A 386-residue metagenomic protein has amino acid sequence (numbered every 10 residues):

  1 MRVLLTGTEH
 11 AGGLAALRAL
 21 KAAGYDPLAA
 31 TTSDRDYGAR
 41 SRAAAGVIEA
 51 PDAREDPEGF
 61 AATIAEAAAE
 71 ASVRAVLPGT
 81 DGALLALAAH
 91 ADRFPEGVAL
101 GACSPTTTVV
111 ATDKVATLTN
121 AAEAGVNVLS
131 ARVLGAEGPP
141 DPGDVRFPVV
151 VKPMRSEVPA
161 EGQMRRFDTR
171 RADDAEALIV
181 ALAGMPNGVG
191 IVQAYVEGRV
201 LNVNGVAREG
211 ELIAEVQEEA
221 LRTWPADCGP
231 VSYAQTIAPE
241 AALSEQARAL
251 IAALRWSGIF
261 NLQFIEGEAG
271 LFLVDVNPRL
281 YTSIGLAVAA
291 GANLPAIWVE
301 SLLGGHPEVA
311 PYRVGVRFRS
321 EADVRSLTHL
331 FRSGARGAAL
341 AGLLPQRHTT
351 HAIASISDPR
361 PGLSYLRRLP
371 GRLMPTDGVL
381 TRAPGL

Functional and structural regions predicted by a protein language model:
M1-C103, P140-D141, Y365-G385: ATP-binding N-terminal substructure of ATP-dependent carboxylate-amine bond-forming enzymes
G38-R40, P57-A62, T108-V115, P225-D227: Short, charged, surface-exposed secondary-structure boundary motifs
T108-G190, E209-E211, A241, E245: Active-site nucleotide/adenylate-binding loops and adjacent lid/helix of ATP-dependent enzymes
L129, F147-V149, F167, L201-V203 (+2 more regions): Change "...and in nucleic-acid phosphodiester-cleaving endonucleases..." to "...and in nucleic-acid processing enzymes
R171-C228, Q235-R248, I265-E266, G270-F272 (+1 more regions): Phosphate-binding site of ATP-dependent enzymes
A238-Q263, E268, P278-L330: Active-site "cap" helix and flanking loop/linker of ATP-utilizing ligase/carboxylase catalytic domains
E300-L386: Peripheral (often C-terminal) accessory segments that flank ATP-dependent C-N-forming ligase machineries
